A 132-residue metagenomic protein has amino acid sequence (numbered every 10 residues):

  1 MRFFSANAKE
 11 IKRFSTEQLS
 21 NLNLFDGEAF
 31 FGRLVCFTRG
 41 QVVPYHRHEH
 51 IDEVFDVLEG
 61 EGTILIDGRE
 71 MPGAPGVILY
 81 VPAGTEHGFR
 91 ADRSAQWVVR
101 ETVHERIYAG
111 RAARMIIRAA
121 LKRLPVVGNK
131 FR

Functional and structural regions predicted by a protein language model:
M1-F30, P44, R114-R132: A short, N-terminal "cap"/entry segment at the start of jelly-roll beta-barrel domains of the cupin/DSBH fold
R33-H48: Conserved short histidine dyad/triad with adjacent acidic residue
L34-C36, D56, A91: Conserved hydrophobic "DFG−1" position in protein kinase catalytic cores
H50-D52, V57-G62: Glycine- and acidic-residue-biased ligand/ion/polar-headgroup-sensing regions
R69-A83: Short acidic-glycine-tyrosine-enriched beta hairpin
A83-G110: Ligand-binding loop in jelly-roll beta-barrel domains
